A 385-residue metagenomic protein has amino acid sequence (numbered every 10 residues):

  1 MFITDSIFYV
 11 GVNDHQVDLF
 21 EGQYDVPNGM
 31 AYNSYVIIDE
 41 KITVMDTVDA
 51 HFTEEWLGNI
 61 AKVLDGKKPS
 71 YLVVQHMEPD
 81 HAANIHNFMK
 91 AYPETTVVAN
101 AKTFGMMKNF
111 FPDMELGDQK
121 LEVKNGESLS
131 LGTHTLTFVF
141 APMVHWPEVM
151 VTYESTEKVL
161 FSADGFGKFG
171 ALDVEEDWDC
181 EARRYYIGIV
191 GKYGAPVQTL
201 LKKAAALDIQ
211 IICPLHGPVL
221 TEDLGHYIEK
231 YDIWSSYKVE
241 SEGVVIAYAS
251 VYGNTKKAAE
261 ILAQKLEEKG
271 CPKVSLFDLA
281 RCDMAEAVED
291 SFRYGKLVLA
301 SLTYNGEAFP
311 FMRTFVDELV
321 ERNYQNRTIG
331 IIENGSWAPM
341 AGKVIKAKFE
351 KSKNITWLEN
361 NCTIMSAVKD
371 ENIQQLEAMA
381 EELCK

Functional and structural regions predicted by a protein language model:
F2-D5, A99-V149, Y193-T199: Metallo-beta-lactamase
F2-K62, V151-E154, K158-S162, T255: Conserved beta-strand hairpin/beta-sheet module of binuclear metal-dependent hydrolase folds, prominently
E40, H51-V98: Active-site metal-binding motif and surrounding structural segment of the metallo-beta-lactamase
M45-T47, P69-M77, V97-N100, L160-D164 (+1 more regions): Active-site neighborhood of phospho(di)ester-bond hydrolases with catalytic His/Asp-centered motifs
H145, V149, G165-K192, S235-E240: Active-site-proximal loop/helix segment associated with metal-binding centers of metalloenzymes
L172-I212, H216-V219, I261-F277, A287-K385: FMN-binding flavodoxin-like domain, especially the glycine-rich phosphate-binding loop
I211-E240, T314: Short N-terminal or domain-adjacent regulatory/targeting segments
A247-K269: Short, charged N-terminal beta->alpha structural module
